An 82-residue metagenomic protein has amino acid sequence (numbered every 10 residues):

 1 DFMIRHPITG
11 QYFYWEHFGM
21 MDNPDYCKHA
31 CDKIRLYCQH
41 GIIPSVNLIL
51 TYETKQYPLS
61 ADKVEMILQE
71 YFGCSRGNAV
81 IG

Functional and structural regions predicted by a protein language model:
F2-D32: Short beta-strand-loop-alpha-helix junction that forms the active-site gateway of nucleic-acid-processing nucleases
D25-H40, N47-L48: A recognition module on extended beta-rich or small alphabeta surfaces enriched in W/G with H and D/E
Q39-G82: Basic, glycine-rich
